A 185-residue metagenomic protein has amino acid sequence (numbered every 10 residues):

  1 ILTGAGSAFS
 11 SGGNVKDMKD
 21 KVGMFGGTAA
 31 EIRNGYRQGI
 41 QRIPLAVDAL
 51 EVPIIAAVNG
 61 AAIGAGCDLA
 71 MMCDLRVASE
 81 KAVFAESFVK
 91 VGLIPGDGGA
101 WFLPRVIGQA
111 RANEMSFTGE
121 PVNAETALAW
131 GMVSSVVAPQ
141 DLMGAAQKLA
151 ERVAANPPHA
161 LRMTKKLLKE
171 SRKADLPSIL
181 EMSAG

Functional and structural regions predicted by a protein language model:
T3-G4, A57: Structural signature of the Rossmann-like NAD(P)-dependent dehydrogenase/reductase core
G4-A46, A62, G92, S171-D175: Glycine- (often His-adjacent) and acidic-residue-rich active-site loop that binds/positions the CoA thioester
G35, G39, A145-K148, H159 (+1 more regions): A non-catalytic, amphipathic alpha-helix used as a structural packing/dimerization or gating element in enzyme scaffolds
L45-L161, A174-P177: Crotonase-fold acyl-CoA enzyme core
M115-S116, L167, G185: Helix-loop "lid/cap" segments that line or gate small-molecule binding pockets
K173-G185: Short, intrinsically disordered, charge-balanced linker/junction segments flanking boundaries in proteins
